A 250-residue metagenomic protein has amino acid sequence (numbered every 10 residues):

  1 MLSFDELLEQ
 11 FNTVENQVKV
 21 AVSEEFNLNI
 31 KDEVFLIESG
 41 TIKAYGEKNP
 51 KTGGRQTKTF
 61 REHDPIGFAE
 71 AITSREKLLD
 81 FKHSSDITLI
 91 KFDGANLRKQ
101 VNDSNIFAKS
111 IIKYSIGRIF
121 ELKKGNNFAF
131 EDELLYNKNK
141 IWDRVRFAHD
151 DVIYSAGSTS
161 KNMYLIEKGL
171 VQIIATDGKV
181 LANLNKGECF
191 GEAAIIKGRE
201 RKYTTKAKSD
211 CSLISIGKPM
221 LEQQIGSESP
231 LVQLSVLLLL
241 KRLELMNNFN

Functional and structural regions predicted by a protein language model:
M1-N250: Cytosolic regulatory regions built on CNB/CRP/Popeye-like sensor folds
